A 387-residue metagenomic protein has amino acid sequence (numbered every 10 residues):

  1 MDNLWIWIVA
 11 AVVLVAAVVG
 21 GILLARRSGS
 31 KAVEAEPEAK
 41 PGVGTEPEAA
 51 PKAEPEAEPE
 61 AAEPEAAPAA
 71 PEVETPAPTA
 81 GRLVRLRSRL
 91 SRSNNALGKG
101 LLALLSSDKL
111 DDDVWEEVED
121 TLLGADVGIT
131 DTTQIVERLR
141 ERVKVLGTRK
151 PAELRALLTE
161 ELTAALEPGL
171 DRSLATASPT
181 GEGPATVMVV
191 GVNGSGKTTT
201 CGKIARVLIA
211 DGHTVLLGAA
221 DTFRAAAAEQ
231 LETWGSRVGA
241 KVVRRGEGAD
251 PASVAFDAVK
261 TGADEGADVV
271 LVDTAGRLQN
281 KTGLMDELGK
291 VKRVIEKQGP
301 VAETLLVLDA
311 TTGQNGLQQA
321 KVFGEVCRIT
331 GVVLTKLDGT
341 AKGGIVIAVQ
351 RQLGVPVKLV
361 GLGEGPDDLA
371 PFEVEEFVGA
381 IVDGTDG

Functional and structural regions predicted by a protein language model:
M1-A164: Non-catalytic terminal/linker segments enriched in charged/polar, low-complexity residues
T130-T133, V145, A152, A156-G387: P-loop/Walker A NTP-binding module and the surrounding RecA-like catalytic core of P-loop NTPases
